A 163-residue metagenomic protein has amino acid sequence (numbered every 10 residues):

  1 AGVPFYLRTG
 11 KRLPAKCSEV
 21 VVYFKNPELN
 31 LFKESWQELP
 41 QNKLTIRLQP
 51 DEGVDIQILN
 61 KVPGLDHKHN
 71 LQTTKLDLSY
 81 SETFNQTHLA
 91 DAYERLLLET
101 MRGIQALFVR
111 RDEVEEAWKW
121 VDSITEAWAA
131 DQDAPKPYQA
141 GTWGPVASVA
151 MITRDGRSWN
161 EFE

Functional and structural regions predicted by a protein language model:
A1-E163: Secretory/organelle targeting and membrane-embedding segments
